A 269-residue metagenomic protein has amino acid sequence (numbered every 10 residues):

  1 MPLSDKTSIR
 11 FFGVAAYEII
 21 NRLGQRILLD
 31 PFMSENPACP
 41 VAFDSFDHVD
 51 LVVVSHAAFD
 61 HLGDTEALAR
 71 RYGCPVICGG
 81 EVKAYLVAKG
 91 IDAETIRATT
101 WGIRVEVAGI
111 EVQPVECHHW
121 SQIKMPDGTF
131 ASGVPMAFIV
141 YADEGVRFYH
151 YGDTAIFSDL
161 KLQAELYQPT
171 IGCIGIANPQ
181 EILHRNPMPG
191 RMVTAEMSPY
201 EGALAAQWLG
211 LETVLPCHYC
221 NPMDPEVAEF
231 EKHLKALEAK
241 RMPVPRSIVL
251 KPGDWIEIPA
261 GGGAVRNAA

Functional and structural regions predicted by a protein language model:
M1-R26, M33-P37, V115-H118, L162 (+1 more regions): Zn-dependent metallo-beta-lactamase
P2-T7, I20-I27, R104-Q113, A142-F148 (+1 more regions): Beta-strand-turn-beta hairpins that frame and shape the catalytic cleft of phosphate-ester-processing enzymes
E18-A58, G63-R70, C78, S121-M125 (+2 more regions): Pre-active-site segment of Zn-dependent metallo-hydrolases
L28-P31, V49-A57, I77-G80, F148-T154 (+3 more regions): Active-site neighborhood of phospho(di)ester-bond hydrolases with catalytic His/Asp-centered motifs
E35-N36, A58-G63, K83-L86, I103-E106 (+5 more regions): Active-site environment of divalent metal-dependent phosphoester hydrolases
P40, G63-Y72, V87-I91, D224-H233: Metal-dependent catalytic neighborhoods of phosphoester/phosphodiester hydrolases
P114-V146, T154-D159, Y167, I171 (+1 more regions): Active-site-proximal loop/helix segment associated with metal-binding centers of metalloenzymes
A155-D254: Cap/insert and terminal regions of metallo-dependent hydrolase folds
